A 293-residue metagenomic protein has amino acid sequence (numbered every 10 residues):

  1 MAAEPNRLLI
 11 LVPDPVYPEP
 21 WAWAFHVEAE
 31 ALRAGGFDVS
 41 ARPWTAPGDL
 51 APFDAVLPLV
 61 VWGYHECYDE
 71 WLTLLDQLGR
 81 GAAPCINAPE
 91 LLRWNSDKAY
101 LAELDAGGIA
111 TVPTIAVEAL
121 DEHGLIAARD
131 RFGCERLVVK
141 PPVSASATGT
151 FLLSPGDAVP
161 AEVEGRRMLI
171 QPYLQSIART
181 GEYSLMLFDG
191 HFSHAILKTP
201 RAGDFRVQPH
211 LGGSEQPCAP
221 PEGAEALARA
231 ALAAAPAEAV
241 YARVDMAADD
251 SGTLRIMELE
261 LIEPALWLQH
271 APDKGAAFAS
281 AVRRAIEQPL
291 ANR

Functional and structural regions predicted by a protein language model:
A2, L8-V12, L75-A82, E90-T180 (+1 more regions): Active-site nucleotide/adenylate-binding loops and adjacent lid/helix of ATP-dependent enzymes
D14-A116: Conserved N-proximal alpha/beta basic substrate-recognition cap immediately N-terminal to, or forming the N-lobe
W21, P52, E182, D204-H210 (+1 more regions): A short, polar/proline- and glycine-enriched secondary-structure boundary/capping micro-motif
W44, W62-G63, R93-W94, C134 (+2 more regions): Tryptophan-centric aromatic hotspots in well-structured domains and transmembrane helices
W44-P47, P172-S176, V244-A247: Short, solvent-exposed loop/turn elements at beta->coil junctions and helix N-caps that rim active or binding pockets
W62, A147, R201-A202, E260-H270: Glycine-rich phosphate/pyrophosphate-binding beta-alpha loops
S146-P236, R255: Phosphate-binding site of ATP-dependent enzymes
E222-R293: ATP-dependent carboxylate activation and anion-phosphoryl transfer catalytic cores that bind Mg-ATP to form
